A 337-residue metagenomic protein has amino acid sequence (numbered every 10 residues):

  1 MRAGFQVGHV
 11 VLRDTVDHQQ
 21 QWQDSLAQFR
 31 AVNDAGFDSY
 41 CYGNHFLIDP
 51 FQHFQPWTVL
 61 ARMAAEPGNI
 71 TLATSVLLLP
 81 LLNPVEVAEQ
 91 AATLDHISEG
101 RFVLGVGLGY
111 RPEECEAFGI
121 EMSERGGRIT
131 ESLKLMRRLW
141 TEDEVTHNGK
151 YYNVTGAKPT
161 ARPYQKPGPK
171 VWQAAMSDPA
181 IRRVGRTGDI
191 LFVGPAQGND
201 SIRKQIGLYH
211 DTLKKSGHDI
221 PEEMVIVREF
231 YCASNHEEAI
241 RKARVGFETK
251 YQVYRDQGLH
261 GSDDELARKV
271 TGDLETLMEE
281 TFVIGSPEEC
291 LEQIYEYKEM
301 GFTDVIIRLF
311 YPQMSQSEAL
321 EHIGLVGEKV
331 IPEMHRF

Functional and structural regions predicted by a protein language model:
M1, N83-I190, N199-I220, D264-E265: Internal, glycine-rich beta/alpha segment that forms the wall or movable "lid" of small-molecule/cofactor binding
M1-E66, I70-T71, K166-P169: N-terminal beta1-alpha1-beta2 module of alpha/beta enzyme domains
A3-V7, Y40-Y42, L72-S75, F102-V106 (+4 more regions): Hydrophobic faces of well-ordered beta-strands that scaffold small-molecule active sites in alpha/beta enzyme cores
F5-V7, V11, S123-P159, D200-T303 (+3 more regions): An alpha-helical appendage that flanks or caps ligand/catalytic pockets
V7-Q23, L77-V85, Q165-M176, F230-A233 (+1 more regions): Active-site mouth loops of central-metabolism enzymes
Q19-V32, Q90, A175-R182, P287-E296: Short, acidic/polar
V32, G36, N44, M63 (+10 more regions): Conserved, mostly hydrophobic/aromatic
H53-T74, R128-L135, I323-F337: Alpha-helix-loop-beta-strand connector modules within alpha/beta enzyme cores
